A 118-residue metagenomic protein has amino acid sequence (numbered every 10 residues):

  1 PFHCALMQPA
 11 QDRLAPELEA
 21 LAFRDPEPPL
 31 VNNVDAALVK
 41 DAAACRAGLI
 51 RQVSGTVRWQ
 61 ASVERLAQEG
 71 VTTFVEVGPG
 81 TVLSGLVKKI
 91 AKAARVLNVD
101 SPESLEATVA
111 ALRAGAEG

Functional and structural regions predicted by a protein language model:
P1-G118: Acyl-group transfer acyltransferase/transacylase scaffold of fatty acid/polyketide systems
